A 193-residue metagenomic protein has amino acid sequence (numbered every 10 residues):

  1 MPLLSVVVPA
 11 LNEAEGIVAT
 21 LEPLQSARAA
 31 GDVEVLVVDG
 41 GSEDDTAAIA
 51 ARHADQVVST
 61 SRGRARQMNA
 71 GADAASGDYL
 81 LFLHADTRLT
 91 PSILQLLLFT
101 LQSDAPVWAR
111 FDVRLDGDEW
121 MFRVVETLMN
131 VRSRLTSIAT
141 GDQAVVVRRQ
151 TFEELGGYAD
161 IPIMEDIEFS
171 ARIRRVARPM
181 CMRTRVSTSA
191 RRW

Functional and structural regions predicted by a protein language model:
L3-S5, E34, E168: Cell-envelope/extracellular polymer assembly enzymes that use nucleotide-activated donors
E13-A27: Short, well-formed alpha-helical segments that are part of the catalytic scaffolds of diverse glycosyltransferases
E15-A19, E43-H53: Acidic helix N-cap motif at the loop->helix transition within catalytic regions of sugar-transfer enzymes
P23, D39-A47, T87: A conserved acidic beta->alpha catalytic loop
D32-V33, A47-S76: Conserved donor nucleotide-binding strand/loop of the catalytic core
D45, A85-F99, A171: Acidic donor-binding/catalytic loop of UDP-sugar-dependent glycosyltransferases, especially processive GT2
L80: Short aromatic/hydrophobic "clamp" motif used to bind/position activated sugar donors
P91-M121: Conserved donor NDP-sugar-binding/catalytic core segment of glycosyltransferases
